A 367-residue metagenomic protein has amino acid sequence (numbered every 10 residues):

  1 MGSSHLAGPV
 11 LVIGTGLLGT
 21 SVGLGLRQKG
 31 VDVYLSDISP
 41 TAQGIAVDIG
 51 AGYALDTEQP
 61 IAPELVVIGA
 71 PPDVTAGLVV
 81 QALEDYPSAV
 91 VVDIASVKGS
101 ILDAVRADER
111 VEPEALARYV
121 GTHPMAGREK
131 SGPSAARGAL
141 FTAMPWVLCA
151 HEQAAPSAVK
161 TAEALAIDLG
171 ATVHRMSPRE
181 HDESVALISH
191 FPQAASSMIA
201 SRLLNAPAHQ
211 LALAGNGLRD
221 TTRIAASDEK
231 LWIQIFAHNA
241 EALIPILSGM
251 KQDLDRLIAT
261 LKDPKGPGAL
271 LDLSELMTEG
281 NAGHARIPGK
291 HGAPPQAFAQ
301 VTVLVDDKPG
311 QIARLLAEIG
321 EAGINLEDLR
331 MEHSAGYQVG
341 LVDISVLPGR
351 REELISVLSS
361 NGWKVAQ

Functional and structural regions predicted by a protein language model:
M1-E58, L65: NAD(P)+-binding Rossmann beta1-loop-alpha1 motif at the extreme N-terminus of oxidoreductases
I38, A70, I94-S96: Short beta->alpha hinge that forms the Motif I/post-I loop of the SAM-binding pocket
G52-T57, H174-R175, Q367: Short acidic-hydrophobic, aromatic-tinged amphipathic segments that line or gate anion-handling sites
V66-V67, V92: N-terminal Rossmann-like NAD(P) cofactor-binding module of classical short-chain dehydrogenase/reductase
L78-S134: Rossmann-like NAD(P)(H) cofactor-binding subdomain of soluble oxidoreductases
L140-A226: Internal alpha-helical scaffold of NAD(P)-dependent oxidoreductase catalytic cores
P207-N281, F298-Q300: Interdomain hinge/lid region at the active-site interface of Rossmann-like NAD(P)-dependent oxidoreductases
G283-Q367: A conserved regulatory-domain signal marking ACT and ACT-like small-molecule sensing domains and adjacent regulatory
